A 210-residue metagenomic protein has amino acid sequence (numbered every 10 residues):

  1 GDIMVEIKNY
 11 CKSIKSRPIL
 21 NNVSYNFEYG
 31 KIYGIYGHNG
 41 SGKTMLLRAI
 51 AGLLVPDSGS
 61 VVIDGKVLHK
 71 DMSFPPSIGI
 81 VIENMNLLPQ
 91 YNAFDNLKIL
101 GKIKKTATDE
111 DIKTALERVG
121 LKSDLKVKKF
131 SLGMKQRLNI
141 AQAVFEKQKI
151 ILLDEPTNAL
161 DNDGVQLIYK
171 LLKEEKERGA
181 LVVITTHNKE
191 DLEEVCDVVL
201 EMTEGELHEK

Functional and structural regions predicted by a protein language model:
Y36-H38: The feature captures the beta-strand-to-loop junction immediately N-terminal to the Walker
A51: Helix-to-loop junction immediately C-terminal to a conserved catalytic motif
G59-F74: Conserved ABC transporter NBD signature motif
N84, Q90-I103: Q-loop/switch helix immediately C-terminal to the Walker
I151-E155: Catalytic Walker B motif of ABC-type/P-loop ATPase nucleotide-binding domains
T186-H187: H-loop/switch region of ABC-family ATPase nucleotide-binding domains
